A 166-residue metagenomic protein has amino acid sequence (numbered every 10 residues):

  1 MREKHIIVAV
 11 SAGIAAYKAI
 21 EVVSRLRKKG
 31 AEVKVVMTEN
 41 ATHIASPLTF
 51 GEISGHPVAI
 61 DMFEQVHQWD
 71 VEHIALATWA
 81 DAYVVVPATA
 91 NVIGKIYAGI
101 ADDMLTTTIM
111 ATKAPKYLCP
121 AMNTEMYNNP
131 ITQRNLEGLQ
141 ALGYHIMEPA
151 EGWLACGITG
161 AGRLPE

Functional and structural regions predicted by a protein language model:
M1-Y117, N123-E166: A cross-family phosphate/adenosyl-ligand binding-site feature
